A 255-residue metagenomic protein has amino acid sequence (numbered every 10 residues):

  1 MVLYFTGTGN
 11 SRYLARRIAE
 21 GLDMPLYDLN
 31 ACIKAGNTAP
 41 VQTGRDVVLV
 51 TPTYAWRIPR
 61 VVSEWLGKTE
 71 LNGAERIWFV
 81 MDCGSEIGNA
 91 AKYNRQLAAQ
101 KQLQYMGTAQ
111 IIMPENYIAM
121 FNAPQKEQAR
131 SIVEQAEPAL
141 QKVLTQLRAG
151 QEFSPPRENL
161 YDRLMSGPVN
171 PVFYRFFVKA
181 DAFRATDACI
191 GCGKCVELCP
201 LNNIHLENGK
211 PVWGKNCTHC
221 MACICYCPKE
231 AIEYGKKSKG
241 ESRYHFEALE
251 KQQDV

Functional and structural regions predicted by a protein language model:
M1-V2, T6-L14, E20-C32, V41-T51 (+2 more regions): FMN-binding flavodoxin-like domain, especially the glycine-rich phosphate-binding loop
A35-N37: Short acidic active-site motifs
V41-Q42, F121-A123, C220-A222, A248-Q252: Short low-complexity, flexible loop/linker segments enriched in glycine and/or proline with clustered acidic
V50, D82, Q128, T186-D187 (+2 more regions): Conserved short-loop catalytic and cofactor-binding motifs
N159-C192, E197: A mid-sequence, solvent-exposed acidic-amphipathic segment
R184-A185, I190-V212, N216-T218, A222-K239: Iron-sulfur cluster-binding cysteine motifs and their immediate structural context in ferredoxin-like electron-transfer
E230-V255: Long, positively charged, glycine-interspersed low-complexity recognition regions
